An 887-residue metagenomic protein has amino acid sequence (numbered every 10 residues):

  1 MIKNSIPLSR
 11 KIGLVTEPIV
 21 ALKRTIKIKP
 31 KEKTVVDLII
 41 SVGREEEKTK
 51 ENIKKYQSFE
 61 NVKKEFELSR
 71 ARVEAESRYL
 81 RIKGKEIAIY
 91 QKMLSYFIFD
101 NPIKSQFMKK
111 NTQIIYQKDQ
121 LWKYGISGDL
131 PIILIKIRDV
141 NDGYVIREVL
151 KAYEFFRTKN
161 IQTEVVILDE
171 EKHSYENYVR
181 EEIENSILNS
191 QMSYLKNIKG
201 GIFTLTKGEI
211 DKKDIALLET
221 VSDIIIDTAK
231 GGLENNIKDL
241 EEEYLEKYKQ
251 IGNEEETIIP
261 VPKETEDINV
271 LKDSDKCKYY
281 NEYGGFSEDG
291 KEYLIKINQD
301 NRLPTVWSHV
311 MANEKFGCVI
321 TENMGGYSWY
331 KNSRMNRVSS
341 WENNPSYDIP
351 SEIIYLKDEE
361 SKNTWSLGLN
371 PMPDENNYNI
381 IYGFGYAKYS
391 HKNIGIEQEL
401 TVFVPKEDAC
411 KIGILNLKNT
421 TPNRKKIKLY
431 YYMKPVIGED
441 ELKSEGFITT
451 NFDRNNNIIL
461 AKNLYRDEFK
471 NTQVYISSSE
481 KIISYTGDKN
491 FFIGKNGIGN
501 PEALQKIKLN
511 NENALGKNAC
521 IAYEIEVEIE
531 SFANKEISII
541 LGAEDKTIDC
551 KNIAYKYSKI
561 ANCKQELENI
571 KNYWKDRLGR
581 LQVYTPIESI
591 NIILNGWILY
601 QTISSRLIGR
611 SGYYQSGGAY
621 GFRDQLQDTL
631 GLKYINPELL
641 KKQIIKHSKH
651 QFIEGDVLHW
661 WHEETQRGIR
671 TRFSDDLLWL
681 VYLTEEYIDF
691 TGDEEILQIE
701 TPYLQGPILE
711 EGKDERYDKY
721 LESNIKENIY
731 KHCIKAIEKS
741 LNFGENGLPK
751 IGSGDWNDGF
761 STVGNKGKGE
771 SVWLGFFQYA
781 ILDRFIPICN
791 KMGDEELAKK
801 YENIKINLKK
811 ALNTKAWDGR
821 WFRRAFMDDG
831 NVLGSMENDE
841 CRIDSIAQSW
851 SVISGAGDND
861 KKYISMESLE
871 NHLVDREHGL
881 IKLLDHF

Functional and structural regions predicted by a protein language model:
M1-L626, E638-K646, H650, E686-T691 (+4 more regions): Anionic coordination/interaction segments
E46-E47, K418-K425, T547-K551, F690-I699 (+3 more regions): Inter-helical turn/loop segments and adjacent helix faces that build the functional surface of alpha-helical bundle
G128, R580-V583, I587-I590, Q601-S611 (+4 more regions): Aromatic-lined, polymer-binding surfaces characteristic of secreted/periplasmic polysaccharide-degrading enzymes
F156, L632-G747, V772-G775, Y779: Aromatic-rich carbohydrate-recognition surfaces in CAZymes
G385-K388, E407-C410, T420, Y432-G438 (+4 more regions): Hydrophobic, small-residue-rich alpha-helical packing segments that form membrane-like cores
Y432, F447, L658-H659, A780-F887: Catalytic cores of carbohydrate-active enzymes
Y614-A619, L658-D675, Y703-L721, K750-E770 (+2 more regions): Carbohydrate-binding/catalytic loop surfaces
G621-L632, D675-E685, S771-I786, E840-G855 (+1 more regions): Well-ordered alpha-helical segments within folded domains of soluble proteins
